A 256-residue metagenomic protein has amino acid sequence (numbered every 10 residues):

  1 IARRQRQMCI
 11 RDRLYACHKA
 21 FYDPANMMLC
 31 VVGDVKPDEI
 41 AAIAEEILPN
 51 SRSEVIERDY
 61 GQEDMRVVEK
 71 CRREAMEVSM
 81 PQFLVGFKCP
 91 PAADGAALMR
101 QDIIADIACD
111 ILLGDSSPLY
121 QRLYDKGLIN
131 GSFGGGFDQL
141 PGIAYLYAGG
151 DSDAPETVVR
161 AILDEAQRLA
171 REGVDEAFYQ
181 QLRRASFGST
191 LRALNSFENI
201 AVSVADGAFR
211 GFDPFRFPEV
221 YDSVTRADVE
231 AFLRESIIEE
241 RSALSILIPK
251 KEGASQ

Functional and structural regions predicted by a protein language model:
I1-I10: Single conserved hydrophobic/aromatic residue that forms the stacking wall/gate of nucleotide- or nucleobase-binding
R3-R4, N26-V32, L84-P91, Y120-R171 (+2 more regions): M16 family metallopeptidases and their MPP-like homologs
D23-P24, M28-A92, A254-Q256: An aromatic/glycine/proline-enriched structural segment found at the starts of mature extracellular/organellar domains
I40-I43, L119, V158-I162, F232: Hydrophobic side chains in well-ordered alpha-helices
A44-L48, A108, V159-A166: Short amphipathic C-terminal alpha-helix that caps PH/PH-like domains
V85, A96-L112, L123: Active/ligand-binding-proximal structured segments within catalytic/core domains that scaffold catalytic residues
E230-I246: Bilobed periplasmic-binding protein-like "clamshell/Venus-flytrap" ligand-binding domains
